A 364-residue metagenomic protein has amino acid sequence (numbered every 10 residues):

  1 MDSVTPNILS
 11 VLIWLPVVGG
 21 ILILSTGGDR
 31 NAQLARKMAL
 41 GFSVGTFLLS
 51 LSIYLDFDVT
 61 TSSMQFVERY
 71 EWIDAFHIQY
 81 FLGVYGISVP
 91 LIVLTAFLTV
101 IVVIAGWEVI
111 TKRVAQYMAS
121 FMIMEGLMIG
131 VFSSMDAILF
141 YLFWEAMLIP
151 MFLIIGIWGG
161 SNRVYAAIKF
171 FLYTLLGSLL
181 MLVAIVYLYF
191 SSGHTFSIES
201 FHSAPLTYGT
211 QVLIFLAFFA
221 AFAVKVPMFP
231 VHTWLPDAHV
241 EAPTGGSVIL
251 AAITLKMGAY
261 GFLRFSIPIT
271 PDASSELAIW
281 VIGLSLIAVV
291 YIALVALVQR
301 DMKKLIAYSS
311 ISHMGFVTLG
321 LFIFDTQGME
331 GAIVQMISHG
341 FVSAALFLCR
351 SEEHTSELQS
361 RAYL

Functional and structural regions predicted by a protein language model:
M1-I8, L22-A119, T195, E199 (+1 more regions): Transmembrane helix-loop-helix hairpins at membrane boundaries of multipass inner-membrane proteins
N7-W14, Q33-V44, G83-V93, A115-A119 (+4 more regions): Alpha-helical transmembrane segments of integral membrane proteins
S10-T26, G41-I53, I92-G106, M124-G126 (+5 more regions): Central hydrophobic cores of alpha-helical transmembrane segments in multi-pass inner-membrane proteins across all
S88, L148, S360: Short, glycine/acidic-enriched loop or turn micro-motifs at the edges of active sites
I101-E108, G126-I138, M151-S356: Hydrophobic transmembrane alpha-helices and their helix-loop junctions in integral membrane proteins
A119-M122, V334: Alpha-helical transmembrane segments of multi-pass membrane proteins
E145: Short phosphate-coordinating micro-motif centered on Lys-Gly-acidic
E357-L364: Short "domain-exit" segments at the C-terminal end of structured domains
